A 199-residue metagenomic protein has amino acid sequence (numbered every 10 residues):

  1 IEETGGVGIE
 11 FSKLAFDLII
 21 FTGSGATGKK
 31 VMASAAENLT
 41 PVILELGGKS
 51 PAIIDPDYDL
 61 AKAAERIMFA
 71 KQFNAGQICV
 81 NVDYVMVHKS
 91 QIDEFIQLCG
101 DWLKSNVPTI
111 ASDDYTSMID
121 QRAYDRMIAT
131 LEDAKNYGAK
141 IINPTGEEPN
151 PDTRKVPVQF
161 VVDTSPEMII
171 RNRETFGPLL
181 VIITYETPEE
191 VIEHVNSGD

Functional and structural regions predicted by a protein language model:
I1-D17: A structured beta-alpha segment of the ubiquitous adenosine-cofactor-binding alpha/beta core
I1-E3, I182-E186: Short acidic-hydrophobic, aromatic-tinged amphipathic segments that line or gate anion-handling sites
T4, G8, S24, A123: Conserved donor sugar-nucleotide recognition element shared by glycan-biosynthetic enzymes
L14-I19, S197-D199: Glycine-enriched alpha-helix->loop->beta-strand junction motifs that scaffold or abut catalytic
D17-L18, G25-S165, T187-H194: ALDH superfamily catalytic-core signature
V42, L180-V181: Short beta-strand->loop structural element characteristic of the AMP-binding/adenylate-forming
T153-V158, R173-L179, G198-D199: Conserved glycine-rich beta-strand-loop-beta hairpin in the small C-terminal domain of fold type I
